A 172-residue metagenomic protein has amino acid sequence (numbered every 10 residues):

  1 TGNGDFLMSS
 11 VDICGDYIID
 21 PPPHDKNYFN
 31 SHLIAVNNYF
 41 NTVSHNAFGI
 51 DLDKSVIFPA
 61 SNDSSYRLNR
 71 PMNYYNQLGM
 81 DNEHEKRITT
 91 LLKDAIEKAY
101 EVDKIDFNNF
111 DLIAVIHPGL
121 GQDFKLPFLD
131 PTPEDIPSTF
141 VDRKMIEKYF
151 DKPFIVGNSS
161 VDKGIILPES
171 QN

Functional and structural regions predicted by a protein language model:
T1-N172: Propeptide-to-catalytic entry region of secreted or membrane-anchored zinc metalloproteases
